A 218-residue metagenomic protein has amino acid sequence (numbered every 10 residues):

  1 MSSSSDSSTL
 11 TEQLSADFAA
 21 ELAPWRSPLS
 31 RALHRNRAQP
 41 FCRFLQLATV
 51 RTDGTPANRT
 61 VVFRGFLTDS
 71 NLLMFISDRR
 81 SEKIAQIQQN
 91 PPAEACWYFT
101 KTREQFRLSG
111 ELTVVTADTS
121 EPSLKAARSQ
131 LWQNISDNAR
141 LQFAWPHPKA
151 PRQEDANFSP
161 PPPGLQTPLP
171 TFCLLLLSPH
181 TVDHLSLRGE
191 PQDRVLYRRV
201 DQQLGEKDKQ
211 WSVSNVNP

Functional and structural regions predicted by a protein language model:
M1-P218: Binding-site signature for planar aromatic cofactors or substrates
